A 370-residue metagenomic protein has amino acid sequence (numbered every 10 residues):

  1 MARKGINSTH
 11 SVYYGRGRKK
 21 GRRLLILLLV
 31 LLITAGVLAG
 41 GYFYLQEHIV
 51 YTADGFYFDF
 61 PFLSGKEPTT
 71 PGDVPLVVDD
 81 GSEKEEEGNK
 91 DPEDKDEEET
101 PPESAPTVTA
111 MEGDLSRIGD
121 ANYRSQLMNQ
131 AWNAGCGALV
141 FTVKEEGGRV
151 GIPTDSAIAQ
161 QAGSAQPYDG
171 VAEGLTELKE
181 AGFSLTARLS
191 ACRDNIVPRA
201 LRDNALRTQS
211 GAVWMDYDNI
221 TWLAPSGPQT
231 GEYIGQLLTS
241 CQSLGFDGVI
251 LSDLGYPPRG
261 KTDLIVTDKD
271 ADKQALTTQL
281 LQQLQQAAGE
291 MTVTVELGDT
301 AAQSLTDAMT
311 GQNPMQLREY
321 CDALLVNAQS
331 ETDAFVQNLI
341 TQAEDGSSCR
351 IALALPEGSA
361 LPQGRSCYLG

Functional and structural regions predicted by a protein language model:
M1-R23: N-terminal Lys/Arg-rich, disordered targeting/topogenic segments
I26-Y42: Hydrophobic membrane-insertion alpha-helices, especially the h-region of bacterial N-terminal signal peptides
Y42-H48, M315-G370: Substrate-binding cleft of secreted/luminal carbohydrate-active enzymes
E47-T107: N-terminal, intrinsically disordered, polar/charged segments of Gram-positive cell-envelope systems that serve as
P101-E112, S116, C192-T239: Active-site-adjacent "subsite" loops/lids of carbohydrate-active enzymes
R124-V150, S240-S252, M315-L325: Catalytic domains of carbohydrate-active enzymes, especially glycoside hydrolases
P153-A162, D194-D216, P257, K261-K269: Aromatic- and acidic-residue-enriched segments that line the glycan-binding/catalytic groove of carbohydrate-active
S184-D194, I250-L251, A271-G311, E344-G358: Aromatic-lined carbohydrate-recognition surfaces of secreted/lumenal glycan-active proteins
